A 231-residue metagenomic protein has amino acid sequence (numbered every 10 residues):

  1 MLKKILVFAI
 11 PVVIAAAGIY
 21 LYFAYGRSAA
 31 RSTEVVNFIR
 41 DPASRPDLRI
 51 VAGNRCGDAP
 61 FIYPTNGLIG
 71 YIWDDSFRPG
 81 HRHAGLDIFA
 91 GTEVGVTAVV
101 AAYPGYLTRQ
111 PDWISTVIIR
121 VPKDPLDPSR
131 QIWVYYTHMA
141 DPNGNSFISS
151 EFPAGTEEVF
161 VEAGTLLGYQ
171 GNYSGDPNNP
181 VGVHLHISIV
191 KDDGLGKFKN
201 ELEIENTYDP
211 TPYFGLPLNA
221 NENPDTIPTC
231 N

Functional and structural regions predicted by a protein language model:
M1-A15: N-terminal Sec-pathway targeting helices
L21-T116, P122-D124, A163, N172 (+1 more regions): Surface-exposed, glycine-biased beta-strand/turn segments
E34, R130-I132, F152-T165, P180-N231: Acidic, glycine-rich catalytic/binding loops that coordinate metals and/or anionic ligands
F89, T137, S188-V190: Residues in well-ordered beta-strands of folded domains
A101-A154, V183-H184: Zn2+-dependent peptidoglycan hydrolase active-site motif and core
P142, Y173-G175, D192-L195: Short Gly/Pro-enriched loop/turn and capping motifs at secondary-structure junctions
Q170-H184: Active-site loop architecture of trypsin-fold serine endopeptidases
